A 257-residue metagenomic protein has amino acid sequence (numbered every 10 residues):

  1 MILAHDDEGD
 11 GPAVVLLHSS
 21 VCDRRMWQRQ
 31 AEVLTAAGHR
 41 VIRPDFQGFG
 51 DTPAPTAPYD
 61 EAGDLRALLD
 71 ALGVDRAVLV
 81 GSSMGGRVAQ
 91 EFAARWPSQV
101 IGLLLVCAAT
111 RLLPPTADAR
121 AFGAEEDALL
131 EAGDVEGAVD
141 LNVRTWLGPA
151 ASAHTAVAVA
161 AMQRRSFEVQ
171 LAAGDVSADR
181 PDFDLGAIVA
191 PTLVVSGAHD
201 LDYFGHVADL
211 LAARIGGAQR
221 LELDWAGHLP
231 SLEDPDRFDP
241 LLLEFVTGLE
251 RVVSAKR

Functional and structural regions predicted by a protein language model:
M1-V14, A36-H39, D179, L243 (+1 more regions): Alpha/beta-hydrolase fold catalytic core
A4-P53: Conserved HGGG/HGGXW glycine-rich cap/lid loop of the alpha/beta-hydrolase fold
D60-A77: Conserved acidic catalytic loop of the alpha/beta-hydrolase fold
G81, G85, A89: Gly/Ala-rich beta-loop-alpha elbow adjacent to hydrolase catalytic centers
Q90-R95, Q99-E131: Flexible "cap/lid" loop of the alpha/beta hydrolase fold
A117, A132-D184: Conserved alpha/beta-hydrolase catalytic His-Asp/Glu region
R164-A213, E222: Conserved serine/cysteine hydrolase catalytic core
G217-R257: Catalytic active-site module of serine/aspartate enzymes centered on a nucleophile-bearing elbow/loop
